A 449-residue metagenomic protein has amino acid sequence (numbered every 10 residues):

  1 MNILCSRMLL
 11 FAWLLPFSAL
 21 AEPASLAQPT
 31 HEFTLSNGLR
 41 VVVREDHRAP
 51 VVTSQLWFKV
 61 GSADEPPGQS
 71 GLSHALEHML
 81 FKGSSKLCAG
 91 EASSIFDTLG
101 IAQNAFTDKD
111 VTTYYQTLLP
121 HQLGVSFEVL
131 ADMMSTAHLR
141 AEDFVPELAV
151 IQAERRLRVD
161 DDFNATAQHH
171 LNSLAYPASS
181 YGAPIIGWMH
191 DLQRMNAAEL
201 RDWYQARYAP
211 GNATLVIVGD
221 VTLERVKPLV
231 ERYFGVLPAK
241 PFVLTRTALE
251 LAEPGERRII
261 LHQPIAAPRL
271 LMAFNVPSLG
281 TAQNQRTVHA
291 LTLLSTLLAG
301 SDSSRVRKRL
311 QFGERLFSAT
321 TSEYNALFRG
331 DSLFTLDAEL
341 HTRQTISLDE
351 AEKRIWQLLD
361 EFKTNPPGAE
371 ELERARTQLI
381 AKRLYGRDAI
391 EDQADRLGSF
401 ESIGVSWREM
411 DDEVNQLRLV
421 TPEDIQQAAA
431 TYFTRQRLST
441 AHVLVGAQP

Functional and structural regions predicted by a protein language model:
M1-C5: N-terminal secretory signal peptides that target proteins for export/translocation
R7-A19: Bacterial N-terminal signal peptides
S18-V43, T222-H262, N275, K308 (+1 more regions): Proteolytic maturation boundary segments
R44, A49-E65, G71-A75, A89-M133 (+5 more regions): M16 family metallopeptidases and their MPP-like homologs
S70-S84: Active-site SXXK
K82-K86, M134-E142, T364-P367: Short, polar/flexible loop-turn hinges at active-site or ligand-entry regions and domain interfaces
L148, A197-Y233, R437-L438: Non-catalytic, conformational "gating/processing" segments within enzyme and secreted inhibitor domains
S173, F242-S303: His/Glu-based metal-binding/catalytic segments typifying zinc-dependent metallopeptidases
